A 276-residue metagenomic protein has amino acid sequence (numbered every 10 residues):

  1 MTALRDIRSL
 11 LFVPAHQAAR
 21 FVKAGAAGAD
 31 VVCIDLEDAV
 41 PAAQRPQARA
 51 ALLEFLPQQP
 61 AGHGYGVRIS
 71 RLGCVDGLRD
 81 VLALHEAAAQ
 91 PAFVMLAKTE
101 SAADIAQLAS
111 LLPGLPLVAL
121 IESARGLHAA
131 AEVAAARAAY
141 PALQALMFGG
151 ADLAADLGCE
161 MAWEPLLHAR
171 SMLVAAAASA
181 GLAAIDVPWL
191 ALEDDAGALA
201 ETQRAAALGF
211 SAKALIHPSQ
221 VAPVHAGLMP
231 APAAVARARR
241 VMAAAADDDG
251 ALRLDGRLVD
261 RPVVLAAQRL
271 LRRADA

Functional and structural regions predicted by a protein language model:
M1-A276: Expand to "…catalyze enediolate/carbanion chemistry for C-C bond making/breaking, isomerization, decarboxylation
